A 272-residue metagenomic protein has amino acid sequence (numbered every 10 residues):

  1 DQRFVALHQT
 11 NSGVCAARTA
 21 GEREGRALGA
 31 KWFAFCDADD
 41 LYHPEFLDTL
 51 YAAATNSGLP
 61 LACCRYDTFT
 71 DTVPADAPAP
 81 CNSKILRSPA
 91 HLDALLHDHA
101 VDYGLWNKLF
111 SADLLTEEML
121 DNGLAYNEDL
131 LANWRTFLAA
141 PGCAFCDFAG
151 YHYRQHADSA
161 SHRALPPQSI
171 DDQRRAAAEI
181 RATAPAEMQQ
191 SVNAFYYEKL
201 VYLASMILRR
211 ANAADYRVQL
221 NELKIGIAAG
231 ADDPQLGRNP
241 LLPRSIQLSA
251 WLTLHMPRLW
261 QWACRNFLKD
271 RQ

Functional and structural regions predicted by a protein language model:
R3-V5: Short, conserved active-site loop motifs that form the nucleotide-linked donor/cofactor pocket
H8-L28: Glycine-rich, basic loop-to-helix element that forms the pyrophosphate-binding segment of sugar-nucleotide handling
T10, C36-A38: Catalytic metal- and UDP-sugar-binding loop of GT-A-like glycosyltransferases, i.e., residues flanking the conserved
T19, A38-A144, Y151-Q168: Donor-binding/catalytic cores of nucleotide-activated saccharide and glycerol-phosphate transferases/polymerases
R26-A30, N56-S57: Glycine-rich phosphate-binding loop signature in dinucleotide/nucleotide-binding domains
F33: Short aromatic/hydrophobic "clamp" motif used to bind/position activated sugar donors
N56-L59, A182, R209-Q272: Membrane-interface aromatic/basic loop that binds lipid-linked glycans or pyrophosphate carriers, typified by
A149-H156, R163-M188, L200-L203, R210-A231: Catalytic core of nucleotide-sugar-dependent glycosyltransferases
